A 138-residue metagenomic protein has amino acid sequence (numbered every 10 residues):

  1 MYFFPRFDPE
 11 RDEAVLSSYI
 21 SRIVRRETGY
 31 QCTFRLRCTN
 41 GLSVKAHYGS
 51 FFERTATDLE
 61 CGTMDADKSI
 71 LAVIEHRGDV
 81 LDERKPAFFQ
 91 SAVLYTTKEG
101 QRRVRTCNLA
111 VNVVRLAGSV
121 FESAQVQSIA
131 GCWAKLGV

Functional and structural regions predicted by a protein language model:
M1-V138: Extended acidic, low-complexity intrinsically disordered regions
